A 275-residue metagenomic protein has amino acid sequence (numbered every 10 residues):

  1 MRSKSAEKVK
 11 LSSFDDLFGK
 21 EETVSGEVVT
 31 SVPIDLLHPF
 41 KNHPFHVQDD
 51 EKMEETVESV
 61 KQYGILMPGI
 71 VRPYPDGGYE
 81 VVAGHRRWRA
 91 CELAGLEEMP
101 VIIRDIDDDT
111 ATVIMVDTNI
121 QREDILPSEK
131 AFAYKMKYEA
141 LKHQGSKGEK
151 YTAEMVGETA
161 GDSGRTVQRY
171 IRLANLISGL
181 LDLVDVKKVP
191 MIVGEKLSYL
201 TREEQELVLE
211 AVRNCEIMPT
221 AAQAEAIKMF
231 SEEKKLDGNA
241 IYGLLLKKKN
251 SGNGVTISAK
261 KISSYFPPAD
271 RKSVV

Functional and structural regions predicted by a protein language model:
M1-R104, V113-Q121: Short, charged/polar connector segments at secondary-structure boundaries
V9, V29, V47-E55, H85-R86 (+7 more regions): Charged, alpha-helix-enriched surfaces in structured cytosolic catalytic cores of large nucleotide-utilizing machines
L66-P73, I103-R104, D117-I120, K135-K142 (+3 more regions): Low-complexity, flexible helical/coil segments
R89-N175, Y199: Amphipathic, charge-rich alpha-helical segments that serve as recognition/docking helices
F132-M136, E154, G164-S273: Amphipathic alpha-helical extensions and coiled-coil-like segments
